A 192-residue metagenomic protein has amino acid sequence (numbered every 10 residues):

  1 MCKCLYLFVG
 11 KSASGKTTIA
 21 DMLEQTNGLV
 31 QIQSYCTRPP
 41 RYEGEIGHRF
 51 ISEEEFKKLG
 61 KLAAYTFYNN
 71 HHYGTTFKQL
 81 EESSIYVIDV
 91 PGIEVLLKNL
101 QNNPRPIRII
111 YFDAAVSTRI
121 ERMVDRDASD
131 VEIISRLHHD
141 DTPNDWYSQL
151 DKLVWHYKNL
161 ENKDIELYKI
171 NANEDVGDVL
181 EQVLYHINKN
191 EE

Functional and structural regions predicted by a protein language model:
C2-L5: Pre-Walker A (Motif I) flank of P-loop NTPase domains
F8: Hydrophobic anchor at the beta1->P-loop junction of P-loop NTPases
S12, K16-T17: Walker A/P-loop
A20-D21: The feature captures the helix immediately C-terminal to the Walker
Q25-Q33: Post-Walker A helix-loop "phosphate-sensing" segment adjacent to the P-loop in P-loop NTPases
C36-G92: ATP-dependent small-molecule kinase phosphotransfer cores that center on conserved nucleotide phosphate-binding segments
I85-D89, N103-D127: Conserved phosphate-donor/acceptor-positioning beta-strand/loop module used by diverse small-molecule
A128-E191: Small-molecule kinase domains that catalyze NTP-dependent phosphoryl transfer to phosphate-bearing small molecules
